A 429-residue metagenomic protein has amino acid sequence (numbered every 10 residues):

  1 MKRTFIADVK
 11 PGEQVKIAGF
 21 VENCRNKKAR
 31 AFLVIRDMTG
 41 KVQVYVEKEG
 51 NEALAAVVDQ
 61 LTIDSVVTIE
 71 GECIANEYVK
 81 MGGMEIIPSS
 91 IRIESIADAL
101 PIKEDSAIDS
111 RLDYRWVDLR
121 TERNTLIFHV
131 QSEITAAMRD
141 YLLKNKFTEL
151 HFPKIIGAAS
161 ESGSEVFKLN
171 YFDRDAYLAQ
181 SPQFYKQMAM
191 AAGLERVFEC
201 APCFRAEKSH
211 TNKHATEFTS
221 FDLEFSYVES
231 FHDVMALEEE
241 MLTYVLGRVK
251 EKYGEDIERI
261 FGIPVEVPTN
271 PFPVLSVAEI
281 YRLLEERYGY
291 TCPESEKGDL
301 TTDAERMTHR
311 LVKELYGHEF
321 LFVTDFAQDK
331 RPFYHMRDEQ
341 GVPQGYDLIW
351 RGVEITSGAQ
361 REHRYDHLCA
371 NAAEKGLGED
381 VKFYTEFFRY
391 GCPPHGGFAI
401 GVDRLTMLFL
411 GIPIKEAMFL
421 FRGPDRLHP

Functional and structural regions predicted by a protein language model:
K2-V228, L420: Class II aminoacyl-tRNA synthetase-like tRNA-binding/catalytic domains
L112, W116, T135, F152 (+11 more regions): Alpha-helix initiation and N-capping motif
L126-V130, I263-T269, T356: Extended, non-catalytic structural segments that build the interaction scaffolds of large macromolecular assemblies
Q131, F231-E239: Short, charged, low-complexity patches
A137-N145, S181-F184, M188-A192, R196 (+10 more regions): Generic, well-ordered alpha-helical scaffold segments in large soluble proteins
E161, E240-R351, E374-K375, E379-C392: Metal-assisted phosphate- and nucleotidyl-transfer catalytic regions
A192-P202, A215, T219-S230, V249 (+1 more regions): TRNA-recognition modules of translation machinery and tRNA-sensing kinases, especially anticodon-binding
S226-V234, Y281-L283: Extended, domain-scale alpha-helical bundle/helix-rich regions
